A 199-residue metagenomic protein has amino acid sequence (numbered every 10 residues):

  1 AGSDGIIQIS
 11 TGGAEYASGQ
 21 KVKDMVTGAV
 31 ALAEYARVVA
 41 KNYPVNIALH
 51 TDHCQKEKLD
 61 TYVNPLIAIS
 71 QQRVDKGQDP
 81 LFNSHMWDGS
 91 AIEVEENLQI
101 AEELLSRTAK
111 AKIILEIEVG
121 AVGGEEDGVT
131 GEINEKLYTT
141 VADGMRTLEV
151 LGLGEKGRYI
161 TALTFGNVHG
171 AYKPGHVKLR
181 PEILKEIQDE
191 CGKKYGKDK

Functional and structural regions predicted by a protein language model:
A1-E15, G19-K23, T27-P44, K56-D198: Alpha/beta enzyme core
